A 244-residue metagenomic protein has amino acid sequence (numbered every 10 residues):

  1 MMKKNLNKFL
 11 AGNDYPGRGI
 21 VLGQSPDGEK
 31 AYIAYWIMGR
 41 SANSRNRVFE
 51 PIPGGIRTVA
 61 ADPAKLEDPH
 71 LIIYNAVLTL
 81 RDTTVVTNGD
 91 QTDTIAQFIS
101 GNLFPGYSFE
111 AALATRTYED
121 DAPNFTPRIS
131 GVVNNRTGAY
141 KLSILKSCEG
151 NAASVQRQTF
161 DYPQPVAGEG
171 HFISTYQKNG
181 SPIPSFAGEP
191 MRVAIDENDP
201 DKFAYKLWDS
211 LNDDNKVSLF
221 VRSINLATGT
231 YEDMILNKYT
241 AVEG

Functional and structural regions predicted by a protein language model:
M1-G244: Conserved short alpha-helical segments that host acidic/polar catalytic motifs at enzyme active sites
